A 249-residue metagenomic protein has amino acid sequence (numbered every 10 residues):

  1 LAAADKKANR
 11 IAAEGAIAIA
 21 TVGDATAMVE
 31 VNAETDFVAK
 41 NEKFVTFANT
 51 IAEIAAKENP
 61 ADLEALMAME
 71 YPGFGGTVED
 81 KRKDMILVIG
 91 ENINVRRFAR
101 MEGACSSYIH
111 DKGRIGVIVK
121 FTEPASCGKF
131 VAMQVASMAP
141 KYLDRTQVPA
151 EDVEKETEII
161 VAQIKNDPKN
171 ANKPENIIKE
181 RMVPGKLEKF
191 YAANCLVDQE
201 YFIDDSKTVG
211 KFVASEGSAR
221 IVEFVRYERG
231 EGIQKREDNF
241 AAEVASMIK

Functional and structural regions predicted by a protein language model:
L1-K249: N-terminal assembly/interaction segments in proteins that build large macromolecular machines
